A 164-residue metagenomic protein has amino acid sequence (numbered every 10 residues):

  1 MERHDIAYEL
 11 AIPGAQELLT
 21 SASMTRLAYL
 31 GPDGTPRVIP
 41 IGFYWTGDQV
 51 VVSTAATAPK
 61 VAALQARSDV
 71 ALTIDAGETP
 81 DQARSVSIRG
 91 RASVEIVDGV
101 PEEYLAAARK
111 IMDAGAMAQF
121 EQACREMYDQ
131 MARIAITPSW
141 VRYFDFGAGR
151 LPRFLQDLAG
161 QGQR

Functional and structural regions predicted by a protein language model:
M1-L10, D81-R164: Charged, gly/pro-rich active-site loop segments
E2-R26: Short, basic/aromatic recognition patches
S21-A22, A66-R67, Q130: Structured helix-beta-strand junction loops
S23-A56, L64, A71-D75, R84-S87: Short beta-strand segments
A56-T57, S139: A generic "binding-loop/recognition-motif" signal
E78: Active-site-proximal loop/turn and secondary-structure-junction residues that shape catalytic pockets, frequently
